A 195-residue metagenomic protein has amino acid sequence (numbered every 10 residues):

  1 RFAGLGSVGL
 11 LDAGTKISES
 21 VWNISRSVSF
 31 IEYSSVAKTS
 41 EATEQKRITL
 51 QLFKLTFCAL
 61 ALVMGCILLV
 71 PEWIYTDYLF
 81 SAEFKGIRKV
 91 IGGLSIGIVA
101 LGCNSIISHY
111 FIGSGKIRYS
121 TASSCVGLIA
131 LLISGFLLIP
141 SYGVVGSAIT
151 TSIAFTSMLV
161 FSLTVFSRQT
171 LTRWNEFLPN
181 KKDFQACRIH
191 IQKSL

Functional and structural regions predicted by a protein language model:
R1-S18, K85-R88, V144-S147: Interfacial/gating helices of multi-pass transporter permease domains
G6-G9, R118, L128-L159, S167 (+1 more regions): Membrane-interface helix-loop junctions in multi-pass transport and translocation proteins
S7-S25, K54, F155-T156: Alpha-helical transmembrane segments of polytopic membrane transporters and translocases
G14, S18-A42, Y110-G113: Helix-loop junctions and terminal segments of transmembrane helices in multi-pass membrane transport/translocation
V28-E32, G102, I107-G113, L137 (+1 more regions): C-terminal transmembrane helix end/exit motif
A37-K38, I96-C125: Membrane-interface junctions at transmembrane-helix termini in multi-pass inner-membrane proteins
E44-C58, G65-V70, R88-I91: Interfacial transmembrane-helix starts/ends
L69-V99: Interfacial segments at transmembrane-helix termini and the short loops linking adjacent helices
